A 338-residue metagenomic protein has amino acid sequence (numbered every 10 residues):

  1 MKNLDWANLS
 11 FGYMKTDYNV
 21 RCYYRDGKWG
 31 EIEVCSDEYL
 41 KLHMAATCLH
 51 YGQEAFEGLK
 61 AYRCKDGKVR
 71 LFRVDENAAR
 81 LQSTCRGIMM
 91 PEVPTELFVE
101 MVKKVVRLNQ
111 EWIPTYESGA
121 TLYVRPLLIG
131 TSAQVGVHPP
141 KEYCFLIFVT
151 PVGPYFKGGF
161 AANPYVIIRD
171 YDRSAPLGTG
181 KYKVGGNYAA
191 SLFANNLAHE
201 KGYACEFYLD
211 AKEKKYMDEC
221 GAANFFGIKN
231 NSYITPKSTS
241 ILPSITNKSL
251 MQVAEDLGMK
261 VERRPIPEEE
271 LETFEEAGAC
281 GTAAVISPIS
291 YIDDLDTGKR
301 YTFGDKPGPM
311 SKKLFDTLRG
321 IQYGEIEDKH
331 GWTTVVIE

Functional and structural regions predicted by a protein language model:
M1-V105, L127, Q134-E338: Helix-start/capping segments and mature chain N-termini
P114-I129: Extended, Lys/Arg-enriched charged tracts that mediate electrostatic binding to polyanionic substrates
